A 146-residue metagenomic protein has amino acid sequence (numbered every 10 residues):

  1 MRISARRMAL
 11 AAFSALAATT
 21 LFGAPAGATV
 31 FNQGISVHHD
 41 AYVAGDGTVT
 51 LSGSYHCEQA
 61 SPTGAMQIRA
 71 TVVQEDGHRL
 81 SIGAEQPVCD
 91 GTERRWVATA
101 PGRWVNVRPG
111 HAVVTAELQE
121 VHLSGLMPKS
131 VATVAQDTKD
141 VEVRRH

Functional and structural regions predicted by a protein language model:
M1-A28: Secretory targeting and sorting signals
F31-G34, D76-Q86: Short beta-strand and strand-turn-strand segments in soluble, beta-rich domains
N32-E75: Short, surface-exposed binding/anchoring microloops in extracellular/periplasmic proteins
G45, Q86-R95: Short proline/glycine- and polar residue-rich coil/turn motifs
W96-P101: Short edge beta-strand/strand-turn motifs with a hydrophobic/aromatic core and a Ser/Thr and/or Pro "cap." The feature
W104-V114: Short glycine/proline/serine/threonine-rich loop/turn segments at secondary-structure transition edges
A116-L126: Enriched for extracellular/lumenal, surface-exposed ectodomains of secreted and cell-surface proteins
S124-H146: Short beta-strand elements
